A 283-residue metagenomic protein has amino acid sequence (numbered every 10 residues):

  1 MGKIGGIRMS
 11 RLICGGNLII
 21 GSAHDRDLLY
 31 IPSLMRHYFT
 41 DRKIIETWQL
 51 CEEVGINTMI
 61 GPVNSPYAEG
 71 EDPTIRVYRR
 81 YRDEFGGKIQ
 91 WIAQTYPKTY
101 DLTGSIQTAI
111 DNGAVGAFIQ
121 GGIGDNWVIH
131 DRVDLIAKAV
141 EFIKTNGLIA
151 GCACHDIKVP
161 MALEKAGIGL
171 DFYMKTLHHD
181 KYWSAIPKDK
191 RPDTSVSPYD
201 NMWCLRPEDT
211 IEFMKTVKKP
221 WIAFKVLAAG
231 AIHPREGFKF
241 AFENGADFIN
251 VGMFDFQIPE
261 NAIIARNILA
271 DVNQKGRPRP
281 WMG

Functional and structural regions predicted by a protein language model:
K3, R8-R11, M35-R36, R42-T47 (+6 more regions): Structured C-terminal cap/extension of enzyme domains
I4-D25, Y173-A185: Short, solvent-exposed beta-strand-terminating loops
M9-G16, T58-G61, I89-Q94, A117-I119 (+4 more regions): Hydrophobic faces of well-ordered beta-strands that scaffold small-molecule active sites in alpha/beta enzyme cores
L34-H130: Active-site beta->alpha loop and helix N-cap motifs at the rims of alpha/beta catalytic domains
H37-I45, A68-P97, D134-I149, N201-K219 (+1 more regions): Alpha-helix-loop-beta-strand connector modules within alpha/beta enzyme cores
S65-D83, K98-G104, I123-V140, I157-A162 (+3 more regions): Active-site-adjacent beta->alpha loops and helix N-cap segments on the catalytic face of soluble alpha/beta enzymes
F118-D131, T145-I149, T194-Y199: Surface-exposed cleft-lining segments at the edges of enzyme active sites
V133, G151-N244, I249-Q257, G276: Catalytic alpha/beta core domains of metabolic enzymes, predominantly
